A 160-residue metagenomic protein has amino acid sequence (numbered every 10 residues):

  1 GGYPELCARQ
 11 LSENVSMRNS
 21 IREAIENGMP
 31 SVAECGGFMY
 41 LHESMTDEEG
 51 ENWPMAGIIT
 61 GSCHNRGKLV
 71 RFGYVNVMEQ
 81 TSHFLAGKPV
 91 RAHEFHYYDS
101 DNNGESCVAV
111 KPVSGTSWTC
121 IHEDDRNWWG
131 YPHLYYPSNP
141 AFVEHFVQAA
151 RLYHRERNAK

Functional and structural regions predicted by a protein language model:
G2-Y3, P140: Hydrophobic N-terminal alpha-helices or hydrophobic patches in metabolic proteins across all domains of life
P4-T81: Cysteine-nucleophile active-site neighborhood
N65-K160: Amide-donor transfer/coupling interface in amidating biosynthetic enzymes
